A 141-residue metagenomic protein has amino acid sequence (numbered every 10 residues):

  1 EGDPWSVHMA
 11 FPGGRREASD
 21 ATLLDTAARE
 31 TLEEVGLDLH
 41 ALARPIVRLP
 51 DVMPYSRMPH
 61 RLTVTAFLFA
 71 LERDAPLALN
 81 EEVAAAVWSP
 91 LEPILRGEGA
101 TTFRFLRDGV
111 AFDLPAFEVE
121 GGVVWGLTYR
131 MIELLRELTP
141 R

Functional and structural regions predicted by a protein language model:
E1, R15-D113, F117-E120, V124 (+1 more regions): Unchanged
E1-F11: N-terminal strand-loop-strand
T128: NAD(P)-dependent dehydrogenases' Rossmann-like dinucleotide-binding region
